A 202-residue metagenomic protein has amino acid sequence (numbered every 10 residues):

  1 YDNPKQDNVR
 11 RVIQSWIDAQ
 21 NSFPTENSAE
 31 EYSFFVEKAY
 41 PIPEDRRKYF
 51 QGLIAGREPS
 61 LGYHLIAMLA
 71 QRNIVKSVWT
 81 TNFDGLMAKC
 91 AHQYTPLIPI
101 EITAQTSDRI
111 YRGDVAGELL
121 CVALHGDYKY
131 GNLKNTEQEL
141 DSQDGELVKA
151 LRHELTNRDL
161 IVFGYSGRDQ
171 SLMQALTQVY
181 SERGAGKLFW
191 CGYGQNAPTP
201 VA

Functional and structural regions predicted by a protein language model:
Y1-E139, Q143-D159, G167-A202: Conserved catalytic-core helix/loop/strand module for nucleotide-ribose chemistry
G164: Extended basic-aromatic, gly/pro-enriched interface segments that bind polyanionic ligands
